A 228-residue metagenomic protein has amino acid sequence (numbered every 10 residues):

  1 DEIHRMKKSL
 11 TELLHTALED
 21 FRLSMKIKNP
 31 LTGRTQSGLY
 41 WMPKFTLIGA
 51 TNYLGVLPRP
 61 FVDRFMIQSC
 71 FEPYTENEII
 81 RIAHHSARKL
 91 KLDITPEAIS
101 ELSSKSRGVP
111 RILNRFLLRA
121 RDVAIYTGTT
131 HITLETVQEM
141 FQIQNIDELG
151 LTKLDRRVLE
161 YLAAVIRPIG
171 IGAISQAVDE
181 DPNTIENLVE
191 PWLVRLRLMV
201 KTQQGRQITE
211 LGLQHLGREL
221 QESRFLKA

Functional and structural regions predicted by a protein language model:
E2, N29, K44-L54: A short beta-strand-to-loop transition that corresponds to the Sensor-1 phosphate-sensing loop of AAA+ P-loop ATPases
R5-M6, V56: Residues immediately C-terminal
S9-M42: Conserved catalytic/switch belt of AAA+ P-loop NTPases
E12-H15, L39-M42, N52-M66: Short regulatory helix/loop adjacent to the ATP-binding pocket of P-loop NTPases
V56-L90, P96-S104, R115: Conserved AAA+ ATPase core "coupling" helix
T95-P96, S106-R121, H131-T133, L151-K153 (+1 more regions): The conserved phosphate-sensing helix
I99, L117, D122-N145, D155 (+1 more regions): Conserved C-terminal helix/linker of AAA+ ATPases
A163-A228: Terminal-proximal interaction/regulatory segments of ATP-powered molecular machines
